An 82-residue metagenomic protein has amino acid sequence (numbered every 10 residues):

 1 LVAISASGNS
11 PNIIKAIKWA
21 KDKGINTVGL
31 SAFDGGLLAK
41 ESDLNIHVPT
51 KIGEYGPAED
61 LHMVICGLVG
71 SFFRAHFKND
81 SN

Functional and structural regions predicted by a protein language model:
L1-S81: Glycine-rich phosphate-binding loops that contact phosphosugars or nucleotide phosphates
